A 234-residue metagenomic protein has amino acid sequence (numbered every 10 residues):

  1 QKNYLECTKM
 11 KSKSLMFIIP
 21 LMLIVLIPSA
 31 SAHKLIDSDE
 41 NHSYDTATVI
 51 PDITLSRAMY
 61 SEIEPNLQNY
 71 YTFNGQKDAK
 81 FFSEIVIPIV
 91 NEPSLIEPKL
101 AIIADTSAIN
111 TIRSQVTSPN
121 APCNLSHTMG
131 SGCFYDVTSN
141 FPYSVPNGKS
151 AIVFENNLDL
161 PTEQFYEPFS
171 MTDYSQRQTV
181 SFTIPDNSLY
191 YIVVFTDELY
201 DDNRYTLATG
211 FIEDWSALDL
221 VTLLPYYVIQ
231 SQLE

Functional and structural regions predicted by a protein language model:
Q1-K9: Short, Lys/Arg-enriched N-terminal segments with co-localized hydrophobic residues within the first ~10-30 amino acids
T8-F17: Bacterial N-terminal signal peptides that target proteins for export
I18-V25: Bacterial N-terminal signal peptides
P28-A32: Sec/Tat signal peptide C-region and signal peptidase I cleavage site
K34-T46, Y71, E92, P98-N110 (+4 more regions): C-terminal edge strands of extracellular/lumenal beta-sandwich accessory domains
I50-K80, I85-I89, K99-A101, S175-V180: Non-catalytic, beta-strand-enriched accessory regions in extracellular/secretory proteins and membrane protein
I96-V145, S150-A151: Extended low-complexity, serine/threonine- and proline-enriched intrinsically disordered segments
